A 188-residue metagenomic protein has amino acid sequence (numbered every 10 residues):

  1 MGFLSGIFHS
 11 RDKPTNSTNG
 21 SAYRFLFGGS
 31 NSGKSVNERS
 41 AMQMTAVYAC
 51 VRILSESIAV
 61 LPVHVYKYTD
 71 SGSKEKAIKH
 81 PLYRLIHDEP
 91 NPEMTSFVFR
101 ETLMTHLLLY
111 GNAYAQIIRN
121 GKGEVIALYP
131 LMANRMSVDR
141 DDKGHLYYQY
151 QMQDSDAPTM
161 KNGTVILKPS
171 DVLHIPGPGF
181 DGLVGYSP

Functional and structural regions predicted by a protein language model:
M1-P188: Structured, contiguous alpha/beta core segments that scaffold functional sites
